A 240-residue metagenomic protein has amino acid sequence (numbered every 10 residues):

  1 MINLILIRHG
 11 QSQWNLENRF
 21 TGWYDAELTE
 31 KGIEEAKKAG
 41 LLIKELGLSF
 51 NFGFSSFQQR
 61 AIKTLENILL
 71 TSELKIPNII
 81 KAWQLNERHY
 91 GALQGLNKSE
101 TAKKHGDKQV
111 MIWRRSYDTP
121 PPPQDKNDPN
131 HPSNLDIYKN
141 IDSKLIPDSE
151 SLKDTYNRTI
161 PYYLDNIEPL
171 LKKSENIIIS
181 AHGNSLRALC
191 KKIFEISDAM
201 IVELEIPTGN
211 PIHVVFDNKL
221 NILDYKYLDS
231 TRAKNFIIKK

Functional and structural regions predicted by a protein language model:
I2-N3, A39, L85-E100, D148 (+5 more regions): Acidic, low-complexity terminal tails and accessory targeting/binding regions of phosphate-metabolizing enzymes
N3-H9, I179: Short, hydrophobic/glycine-enriched beta-strand segments
H9, Q84, H182: Active-site glycine-centered loops adjacent to acidic/histidine catalytic or metal-binding residues that shape
Q11-N67, T71, I146-Y163, E203: Loop-to-helix element that buttresses phosphate recognition and phosphoryl-transfer chemistry
S12, S185-L186: Short active-site segment of divalent metal-dependent hydrolases/proteases that encodes the spacing between
A39-P132, Y138, K191-V215, I222: Phosphate-coordination/substrate-recognition cap region in phosphate-metabolizing enzymes
S55-S56, I179-A181: Short beta-strand scaffold positions
I112-S116, P121-P123, L135, I141-P161: Internal catalytic-core helix/loop-beta-alpha segment that presents or stabilizes conserved functional determinants
